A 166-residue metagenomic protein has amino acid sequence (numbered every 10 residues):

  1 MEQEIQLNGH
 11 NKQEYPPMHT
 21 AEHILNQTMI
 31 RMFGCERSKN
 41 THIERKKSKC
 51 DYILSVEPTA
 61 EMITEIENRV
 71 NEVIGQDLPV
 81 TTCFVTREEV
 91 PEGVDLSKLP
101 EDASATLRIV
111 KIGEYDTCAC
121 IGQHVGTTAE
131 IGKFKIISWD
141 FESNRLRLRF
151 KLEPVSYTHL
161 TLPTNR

Functional and structural regions predicted by a protein language model:
M1-S156: A glycine- and charged-residue-rich anion-binding loop/surface
T158-P163: Conserved small/polar residues in nucleotide/adenosyl-binding loops
